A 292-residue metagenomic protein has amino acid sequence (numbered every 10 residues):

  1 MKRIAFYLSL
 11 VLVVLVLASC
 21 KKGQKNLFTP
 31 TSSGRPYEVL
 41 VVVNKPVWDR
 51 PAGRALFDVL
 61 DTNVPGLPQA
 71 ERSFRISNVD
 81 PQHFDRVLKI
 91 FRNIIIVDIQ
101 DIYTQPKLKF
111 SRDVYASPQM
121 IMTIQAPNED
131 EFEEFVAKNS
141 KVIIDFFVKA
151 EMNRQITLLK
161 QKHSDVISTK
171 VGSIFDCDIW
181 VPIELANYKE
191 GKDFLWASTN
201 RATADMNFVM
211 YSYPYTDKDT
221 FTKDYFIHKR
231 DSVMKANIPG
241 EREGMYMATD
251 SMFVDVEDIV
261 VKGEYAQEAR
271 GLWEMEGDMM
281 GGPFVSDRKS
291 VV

Functional and structural regions predicted by a protein language model:
M1-L8: Bacterial N-terminal signal peptides that target proteins for export
V16-S19: C-terminal motif of bacterial Sec signal peptides marking the signal peptidase cleavage site
G23-Q119: Start-of-domain marker
Q24-N26, V42-P46, P182-I238, E274-E276: Secretory pathway targeting signatures of secreted, lumenal, and periplasmic proteins
A52, L56, F132-N139, I143 (+1 more regions): Stable alpha-helical elements in mature extracytoplasmic
R72, V79-D130, E134, K235-V292: Signature of long, low-cysteine stretches enriched in small and polar/charged residues
P127, E134-F135, F146-Y215: Acidic/His-rich structured neighborhood in mature extracellular/periplasmic domains
